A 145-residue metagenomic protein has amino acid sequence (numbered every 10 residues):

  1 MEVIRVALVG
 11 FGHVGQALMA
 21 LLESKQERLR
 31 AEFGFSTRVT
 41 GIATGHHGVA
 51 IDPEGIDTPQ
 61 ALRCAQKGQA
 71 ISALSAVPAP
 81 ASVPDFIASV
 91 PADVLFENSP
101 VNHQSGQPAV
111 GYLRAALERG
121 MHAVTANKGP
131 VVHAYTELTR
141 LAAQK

Functional and structural regions predicted by a protein language model:
M1-E118: N-terminal glycine-/serine-/threonine-rich beta1-alpha1-beta2 phosphate-ribose binding loop of Rossmann-like
V9, V124-A126: Generic beta-strand/beta-sheet core signal
L95, A123-V124: Hydrophobic residues within beta-strands of alpha/beta enzymes
P100-R119, A126-K145: Rossmann-fold NAD(P)-binding glycine/threonine-rich loop
